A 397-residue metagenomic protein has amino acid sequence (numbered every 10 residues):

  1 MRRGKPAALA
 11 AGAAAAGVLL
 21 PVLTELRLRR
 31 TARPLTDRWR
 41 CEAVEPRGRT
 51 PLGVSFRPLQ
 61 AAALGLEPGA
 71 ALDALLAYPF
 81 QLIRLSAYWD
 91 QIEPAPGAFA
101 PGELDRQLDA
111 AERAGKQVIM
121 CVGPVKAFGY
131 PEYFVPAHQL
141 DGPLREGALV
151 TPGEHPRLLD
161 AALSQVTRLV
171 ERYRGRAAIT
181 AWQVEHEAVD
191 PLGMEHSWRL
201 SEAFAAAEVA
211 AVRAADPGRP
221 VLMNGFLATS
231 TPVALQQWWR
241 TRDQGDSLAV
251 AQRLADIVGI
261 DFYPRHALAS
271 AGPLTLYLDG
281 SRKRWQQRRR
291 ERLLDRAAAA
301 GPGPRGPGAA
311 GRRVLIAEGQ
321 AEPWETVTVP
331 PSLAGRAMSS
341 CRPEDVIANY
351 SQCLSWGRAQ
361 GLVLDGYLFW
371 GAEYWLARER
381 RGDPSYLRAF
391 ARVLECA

Functional and structural regions predicted by a protein language model:
R3-L82, A210-R213: N-terminal carbohydrate-binding accessory modules
C41-A43, P68-D141, M194-N224, L274-R284 (+2 more regions): Aromatic-lined substrate-binding rim segments of carbohydrate-active enzymes
T50-F56, Q81-L85, V118-V122, T180-V184 (+4 more regions): Hydrophobic faces of well-ordered beta-strands that scaffold small-molecule active sites in alpha/beta enzyme cores
A61-A77, A162-R172, V233-A251, P343-L354: Short, acidic/polar
G97-G102, K126-T151, W198-R199, Q236-W238 (+2 more regions): Aromatic- and acidic-residue-enriched segments that line the glycan-binding/catalytic groove of carbohydrate-active
I119, G123, G311-A397: Substrate-binding cleft of secreted/luminal carbohydrate-active enzymes
Y130, V150-L158, A162-W198, D365-F369: Active-site groove signature of glycoside hydrolases
E202-A203, A207-A210, A214-G225, T229-V329: Glycoside hydrolase catalytic-domain groove-lining segments
